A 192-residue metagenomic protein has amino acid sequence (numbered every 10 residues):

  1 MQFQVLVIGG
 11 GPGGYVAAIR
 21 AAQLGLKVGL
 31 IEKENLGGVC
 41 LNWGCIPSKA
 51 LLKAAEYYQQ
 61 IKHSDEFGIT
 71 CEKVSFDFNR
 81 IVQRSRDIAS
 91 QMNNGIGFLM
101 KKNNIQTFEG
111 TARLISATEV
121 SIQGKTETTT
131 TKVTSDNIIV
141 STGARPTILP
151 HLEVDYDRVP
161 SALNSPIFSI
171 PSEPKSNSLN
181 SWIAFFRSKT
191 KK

Functional and structural regions predicted by a protein language model:
M1-G11: Beta1/beta-strand and adjacent pyrophosphate-binding region of the FAD-binding site in flavoprotein oxidoreductases
Q2-F3, I19-L26, I31-P171: Glycine-rich flavin
V7, A18-A21, K175, R187: Hydrophobic alpha-helical segments that mediate membrane insertion or helix-helix packing
G14: N-terminal Rossmann-fold NAD(P) dinucleotide-binding loop
S169-S172, S176-W182, R187-S188: Low-acidity, Ser/Thr- and Arg-rich intrinsically disordered low-complexity segments
